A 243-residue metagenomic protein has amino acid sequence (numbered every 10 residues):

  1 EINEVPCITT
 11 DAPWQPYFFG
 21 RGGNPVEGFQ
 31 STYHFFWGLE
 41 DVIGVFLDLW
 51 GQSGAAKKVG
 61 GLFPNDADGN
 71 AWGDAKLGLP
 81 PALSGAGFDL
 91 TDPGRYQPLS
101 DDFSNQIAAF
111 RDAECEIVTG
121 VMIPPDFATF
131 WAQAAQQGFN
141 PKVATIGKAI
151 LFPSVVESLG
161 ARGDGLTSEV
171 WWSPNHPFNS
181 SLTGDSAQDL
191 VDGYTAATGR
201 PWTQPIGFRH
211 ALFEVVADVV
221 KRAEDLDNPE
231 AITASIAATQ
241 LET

Functional and structural regions predicted by a protein language model:
E1-G94, A144-S168: Extracytoplasmic ligand/sensor domains, especially the bilobed periplasmic-binding protein
E1-N3, D101-D102, A108, A113-Q137 (+2 more regions): Hydrophobic alpha-helical
W14, A134-H210, R222-A223: Extracellular/periplasmic periplasmic-binding protein-like sensory domains
V42-V45, R95-F110: Structural motif
G44, A128, Q188, H210-A217 (+1 more regions): A structural signal for well-ordered alpha-helical segments within the folded catalytic domains of diverse enzymes
L62-D74, P125, P177-S180, P201-F208: Extracytoplasmic "Venus flytrap"
G87-R95, E114-I117, G138-P141, A196-W202: A local structural motif
G193-G207, V215-T243: Segments of small-molecule ligand-sensing domains
